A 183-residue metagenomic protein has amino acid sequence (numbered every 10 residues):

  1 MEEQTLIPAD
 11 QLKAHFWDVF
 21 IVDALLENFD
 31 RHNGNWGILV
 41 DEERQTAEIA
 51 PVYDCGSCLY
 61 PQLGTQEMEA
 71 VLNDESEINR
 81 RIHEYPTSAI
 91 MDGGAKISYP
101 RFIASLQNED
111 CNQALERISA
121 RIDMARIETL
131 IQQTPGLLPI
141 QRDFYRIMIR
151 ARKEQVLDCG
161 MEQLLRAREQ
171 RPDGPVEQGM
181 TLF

Functional and structural regions predicted by a protein language model:
M1-G64: Conserved kinase catalytic-core segment
D41-F183: C-terminal catalytic region of ATP-dependent kinase domains
